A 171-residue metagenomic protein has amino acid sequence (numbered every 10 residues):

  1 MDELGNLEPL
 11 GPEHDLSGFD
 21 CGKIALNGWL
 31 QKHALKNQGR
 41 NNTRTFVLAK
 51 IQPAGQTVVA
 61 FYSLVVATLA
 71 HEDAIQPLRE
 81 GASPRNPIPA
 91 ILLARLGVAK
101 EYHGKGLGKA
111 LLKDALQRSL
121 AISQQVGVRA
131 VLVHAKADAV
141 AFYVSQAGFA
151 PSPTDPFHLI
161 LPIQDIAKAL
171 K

Functional and structural regions predicted by a protein language model:
M1-R40, A54-G55: Short amphipathic alpha-helix that is part of the acyltransferase structural core
E13, V58, Y62, S145-A147 (+2 more regions): Catalytic cores of nucleotide-enabled group-transfer and carboxylate-activating enzymes in metabolic and assembly-line
R44-I51: Cytosolic beta-strand hydrophobic patch enriched in CBS
G55-R95: Conserved acyl-donor/pantetheine-binding loop and adjacent beta-alpha core of acyl/acetyltransferases and related
G104-R118: Conserved acetyl-CoA-binding loop-helix of GNAT-fold acetyltransferases
L112, A137-A139, P156-P162: Short glycine/proline-centered loop/turn elements that form peptide/ligand docking sites
L120, V126, A130, H134-D155: Conserved active-site alpha-helix within GNAT-family acetyltransferase domains
